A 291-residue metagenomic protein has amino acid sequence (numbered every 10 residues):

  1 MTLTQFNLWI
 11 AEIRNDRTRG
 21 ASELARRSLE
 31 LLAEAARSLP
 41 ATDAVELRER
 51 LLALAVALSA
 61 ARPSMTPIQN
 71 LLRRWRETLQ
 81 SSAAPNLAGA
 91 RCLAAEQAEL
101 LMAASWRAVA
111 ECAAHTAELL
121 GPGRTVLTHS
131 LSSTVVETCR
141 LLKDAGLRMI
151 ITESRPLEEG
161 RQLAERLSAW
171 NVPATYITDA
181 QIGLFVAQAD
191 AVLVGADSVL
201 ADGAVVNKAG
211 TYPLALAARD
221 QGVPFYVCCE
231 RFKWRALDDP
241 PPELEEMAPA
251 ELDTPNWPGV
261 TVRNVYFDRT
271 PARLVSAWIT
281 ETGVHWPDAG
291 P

Functional and structural regions predicted by a protein language model:
M1-A95: Long amphipathic alpha-helical segments
L3, N15-A21, R37, T125-L127 (+2 more regions): Short, glycine-rich nucleotide/cofactor-binding loops
L8, E12, R27-E34, A53 (+11 more regions): Alpha-helical scaffold segments in soluble metabolic enzymes
A53-A83, L100-S105, P242-N256, L274 (+1 more regions): Non-catalytic, soluble scaffold/interaction modules
A61, T128-H129, E153, K208: Active-site-adjacent beta-strand anchor residues
R73-L127, V135, L147-V192: Ligand-binding beta-strand-loop-alpha-helix segment within the catalytic cores of soluble metabolic enzymes
E137, G146, T152-P291: Conserved phosphate- and dinucleotide-binding cores of soluble alpha/beta proteins, encompassing both enzyme active
